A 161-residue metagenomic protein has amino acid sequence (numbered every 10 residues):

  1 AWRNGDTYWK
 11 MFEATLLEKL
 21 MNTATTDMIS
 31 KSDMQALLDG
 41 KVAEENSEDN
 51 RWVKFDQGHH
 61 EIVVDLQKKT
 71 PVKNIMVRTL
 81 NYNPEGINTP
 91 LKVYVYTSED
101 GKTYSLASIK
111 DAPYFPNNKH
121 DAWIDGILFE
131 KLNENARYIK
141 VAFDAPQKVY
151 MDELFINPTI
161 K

Functional and structural regions predicted by a protein language model:
A1, T7, E45-S108, W123-K161: Aromatic, loop-rich ligand-recognition surfaces of beta-strand-rich domains
R3-E45: Predominantly extracellular/luminal regions of secreted and cell-surface proteins, especially disulfide-bonded
L106-N117: Solvent-exposed serine/threonine-rich low-complexity stretches and specific carbohydrate-binding patches
N118-A122: Short glycine-/Asp-/Thr-/Trp-enriched loop segments that recur within the blades of beta-propeller repeat domains
